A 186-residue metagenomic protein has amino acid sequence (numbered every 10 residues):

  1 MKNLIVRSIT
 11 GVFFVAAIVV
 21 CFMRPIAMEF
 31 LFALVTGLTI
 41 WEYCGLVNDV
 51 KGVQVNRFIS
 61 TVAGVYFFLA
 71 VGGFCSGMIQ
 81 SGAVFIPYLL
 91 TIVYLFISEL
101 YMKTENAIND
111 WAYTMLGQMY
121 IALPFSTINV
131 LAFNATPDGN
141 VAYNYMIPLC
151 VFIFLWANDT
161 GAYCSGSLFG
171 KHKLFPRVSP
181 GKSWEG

Functional and structural regions predicted by a protein language model:
M1-E185: Membrane-embedded alpha-helical bundles of polytopic integral membrane proteins
